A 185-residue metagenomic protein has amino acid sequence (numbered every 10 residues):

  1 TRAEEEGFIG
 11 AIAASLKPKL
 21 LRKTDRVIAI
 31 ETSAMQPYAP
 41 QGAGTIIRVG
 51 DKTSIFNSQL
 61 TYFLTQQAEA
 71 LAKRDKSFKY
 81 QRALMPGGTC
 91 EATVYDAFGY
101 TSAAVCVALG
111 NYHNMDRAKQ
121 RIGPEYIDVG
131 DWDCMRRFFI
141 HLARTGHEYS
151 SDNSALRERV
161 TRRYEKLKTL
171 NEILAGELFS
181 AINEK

Functional and structural regions predicted by a protein language model:
T1-G50, A92: Acidic/histidine-rich catalytic neighborhood of metal-dependent amide-processing enzymes
I46-E184: Active-site-adjacent substrate-binding region of metalloamidase/peptidase-like peptide-processing proteins
